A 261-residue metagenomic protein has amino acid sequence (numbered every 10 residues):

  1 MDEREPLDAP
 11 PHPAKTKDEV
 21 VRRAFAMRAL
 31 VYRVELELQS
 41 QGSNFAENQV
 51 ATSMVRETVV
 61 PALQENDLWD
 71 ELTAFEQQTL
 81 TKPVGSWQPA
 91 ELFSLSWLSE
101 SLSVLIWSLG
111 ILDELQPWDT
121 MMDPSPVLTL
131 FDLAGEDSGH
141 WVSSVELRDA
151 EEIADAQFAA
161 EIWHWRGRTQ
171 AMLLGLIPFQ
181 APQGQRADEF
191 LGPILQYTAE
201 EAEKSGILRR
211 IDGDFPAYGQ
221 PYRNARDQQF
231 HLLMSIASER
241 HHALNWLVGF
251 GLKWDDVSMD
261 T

Functional and structural regions predicted by a protein language model:
M1-T261: Extended, charge-rich alpha-helical interface modules
